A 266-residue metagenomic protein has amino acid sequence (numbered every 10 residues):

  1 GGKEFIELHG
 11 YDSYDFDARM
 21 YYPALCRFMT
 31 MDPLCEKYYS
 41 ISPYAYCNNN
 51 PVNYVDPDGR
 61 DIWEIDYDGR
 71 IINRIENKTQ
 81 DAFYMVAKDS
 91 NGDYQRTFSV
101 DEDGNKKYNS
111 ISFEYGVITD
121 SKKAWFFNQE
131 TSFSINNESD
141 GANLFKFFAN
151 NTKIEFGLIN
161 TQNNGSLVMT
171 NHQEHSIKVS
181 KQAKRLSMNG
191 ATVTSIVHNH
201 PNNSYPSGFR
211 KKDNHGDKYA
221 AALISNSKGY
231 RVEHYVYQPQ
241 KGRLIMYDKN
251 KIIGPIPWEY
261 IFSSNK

Functional and structural regions predicted by a protein language model:
G1-D12: Short secondary-structure transition motifs
H9-Y11, K146-T152: Short consensus segments that form the blades of beta-propeller domains, in both extracellular/periplasmic
G10, D17-R19, P23-I118: Short turn/helix-capping motifs enriched in Asx and small/polar residues
P51-V52, K78-T79, G165, H200-S204: Acidic glycine-/aspartate-rich tracts in secreted/extracellular proteins
I62-I71, S180-K266: Active-site-proximal loop/helix of nucleotide/amide-processing enzymes and allied scaffolds
Y94-W125, M188-D217: A short, charged
S121-F147, K212-A220: Charged, amphipathic alpha-helical segments
E155-N163, Y235-V236, L244: Short beta-strand scaffold segments in enzyme catalytic cores
